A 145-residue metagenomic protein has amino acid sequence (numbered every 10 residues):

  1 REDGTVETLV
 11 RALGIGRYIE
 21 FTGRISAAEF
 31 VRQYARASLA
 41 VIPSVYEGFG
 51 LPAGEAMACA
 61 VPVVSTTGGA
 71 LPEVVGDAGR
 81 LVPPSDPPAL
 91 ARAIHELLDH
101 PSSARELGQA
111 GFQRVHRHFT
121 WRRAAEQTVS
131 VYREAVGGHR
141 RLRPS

Functional and structural regions predicted by a protein language model:
G4-V31: Nucleotide-activated donor-binding/catalytic signature segment of Leloir-type glycosyltransferases, i.e., the conserved
S26-A37, A58, P72: Short acidic alpha-helix that forms the nucleotide-activated donor recognition element in Leloir-type transferases
A40-V41, V64: A short hydrophobic beta-strand element within the catalytic core of glycosyltransferases that build diverse glycans
V45: Aromatic "clamp/platform" in nucleotide-sugar-dependent glycosyltransferases that forms part of the donor/acceptor
G50-A53, L71: Short glycine/serine-rich donor-binding loops of glycosyltransferases
A53, P62-S65: Short hydrophobic beta-strand element within catalytic cores of glycosyltransferases and related nucleotide-activated
R80-P87, E96-P101: Conserved acidic donor-binding segment of nucleotide-sugar-dependent glycosyltransferases
W121-S145: C-terminal alpha-helical cap of glycosyltransferases
